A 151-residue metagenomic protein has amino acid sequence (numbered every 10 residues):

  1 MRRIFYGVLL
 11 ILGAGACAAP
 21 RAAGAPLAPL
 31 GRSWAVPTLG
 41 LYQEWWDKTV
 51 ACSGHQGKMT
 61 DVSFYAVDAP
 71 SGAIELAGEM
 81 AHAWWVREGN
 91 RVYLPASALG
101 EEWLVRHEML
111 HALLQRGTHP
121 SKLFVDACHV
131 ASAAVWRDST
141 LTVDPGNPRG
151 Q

Functional and structural regions predicted by a protein language model:
M1-C17: Sec-dependent bacterial lipoprotein signal peptides
C17-G100, R116-Q151: Metalloprotease/metallohydrolase-associated module, dominated by Zn2+-dependent proteases
W103-Q115: Active-site recognition of the HExxH zinc-binding catalytic motif
